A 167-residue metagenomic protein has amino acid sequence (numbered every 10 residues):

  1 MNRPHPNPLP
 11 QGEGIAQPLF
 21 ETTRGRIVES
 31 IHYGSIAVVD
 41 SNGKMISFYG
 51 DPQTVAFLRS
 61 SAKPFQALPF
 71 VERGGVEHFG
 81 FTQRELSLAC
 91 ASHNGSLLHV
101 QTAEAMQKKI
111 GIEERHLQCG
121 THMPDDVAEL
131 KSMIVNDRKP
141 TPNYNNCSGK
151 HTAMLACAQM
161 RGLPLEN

Functional and structural regions predicted by a protein language model:
M1, I15-Q53: Beta-lactamase-like hydrolase cores
P4-H5, G12-E13: A cross-taxon signal for low-complexity, glycine/charged-rich
A37, A67, S87-A89: Short, conserved beta-strand segments within well-ordered enzyme catalytic domains that often line or immediately flank
S41, E72-V76, G111: Short, solvent-exposed loop/edge-beta patches enriched in aromatic
I46-T54, G80-A91: Glycine-/proline-rich flexible loop or hinge segments
R59-V76: Active-site SXXK
T82-N167: Active-site-adjacent helix/loop patches that line small-molecule binding or acyl-intermediate pockets
